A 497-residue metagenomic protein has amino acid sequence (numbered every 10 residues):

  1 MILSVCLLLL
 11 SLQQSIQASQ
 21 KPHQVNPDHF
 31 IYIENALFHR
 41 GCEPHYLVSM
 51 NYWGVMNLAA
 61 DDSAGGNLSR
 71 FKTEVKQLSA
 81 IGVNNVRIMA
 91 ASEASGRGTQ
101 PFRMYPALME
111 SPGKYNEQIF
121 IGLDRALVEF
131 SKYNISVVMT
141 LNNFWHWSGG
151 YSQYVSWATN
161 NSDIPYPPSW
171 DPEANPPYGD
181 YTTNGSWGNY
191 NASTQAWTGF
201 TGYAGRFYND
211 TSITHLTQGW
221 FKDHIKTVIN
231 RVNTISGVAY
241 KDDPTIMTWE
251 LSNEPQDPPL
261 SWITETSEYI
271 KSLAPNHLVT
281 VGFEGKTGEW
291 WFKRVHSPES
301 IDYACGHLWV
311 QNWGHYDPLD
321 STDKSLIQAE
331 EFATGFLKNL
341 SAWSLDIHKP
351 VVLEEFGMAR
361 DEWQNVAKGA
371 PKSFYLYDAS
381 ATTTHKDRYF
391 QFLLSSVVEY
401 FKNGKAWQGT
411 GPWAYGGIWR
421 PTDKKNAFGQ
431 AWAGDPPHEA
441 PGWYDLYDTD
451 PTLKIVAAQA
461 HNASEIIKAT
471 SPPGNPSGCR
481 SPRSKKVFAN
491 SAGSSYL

Functional and structural regions predicted by a protein language model:
M1-Q17: Cleavable N-terminal signal peptides of Sec/SRP-targeted secreted and luminal proteins
L3, Q14, H29-I31, Y444 (+2 more regions): Residue-level marker of intrinsically disordered, low-complexity segments enriched for small/polar residues
L9, Q13, V83, T99 (+1 more regions): General helical secondary-structure elements
S11-S15, L453-A460, K485-F488: Generic signature of intrinsically disordered, low-complexity, basic-rich segments and short cationic peptides
Q14-P22, P476-L497: Low-complexity, Pro/Ser/Thr-rich intrinsically disordered segments of extracellular/cell-surface proteins
P22-H315, L326-P350, F356-K468: Active-site mouth of glycoside hydrolases
D317-D320: Acidic, serine/threonine/proline-rich low-complexity intrinsically disordered regions
I467-G478: Core catalytic subdomain of AMP-forming adenylate-forming
